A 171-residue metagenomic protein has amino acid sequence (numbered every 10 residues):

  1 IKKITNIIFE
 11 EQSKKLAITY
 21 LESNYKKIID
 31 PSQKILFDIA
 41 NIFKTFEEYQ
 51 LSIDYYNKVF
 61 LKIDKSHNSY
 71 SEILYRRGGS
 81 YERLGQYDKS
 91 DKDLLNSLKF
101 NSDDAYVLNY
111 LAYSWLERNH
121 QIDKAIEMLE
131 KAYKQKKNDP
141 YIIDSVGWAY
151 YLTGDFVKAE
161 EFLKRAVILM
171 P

Functional and structural regions predicted by a protein language model:
N6, N41, G79, Y113-S114 (+1 more regions): Residue-level recognition of tetratricopeptide repeat
E10, T45, R76-G79, R83 (+2 more regions): Register position in tetratricopeptide repeats
K27-I28, K62-S66, F100, Q135 (+1 more regions): Structural marker of alpha-solenoid helical repeat scaffolds
